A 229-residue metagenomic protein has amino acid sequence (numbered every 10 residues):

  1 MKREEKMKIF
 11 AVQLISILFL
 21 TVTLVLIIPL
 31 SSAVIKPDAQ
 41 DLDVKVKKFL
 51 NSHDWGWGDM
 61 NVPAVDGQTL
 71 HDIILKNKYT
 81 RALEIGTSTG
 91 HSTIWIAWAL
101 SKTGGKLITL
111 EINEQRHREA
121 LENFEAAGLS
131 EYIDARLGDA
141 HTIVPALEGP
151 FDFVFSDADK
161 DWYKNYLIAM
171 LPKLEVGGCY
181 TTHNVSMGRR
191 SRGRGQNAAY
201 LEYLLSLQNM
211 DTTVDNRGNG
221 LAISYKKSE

Functional and structural regions predicted by a protein language model:
R3, F10-S16, L24-F153, K160-E229: A short alpha-helical cap/connector motif
